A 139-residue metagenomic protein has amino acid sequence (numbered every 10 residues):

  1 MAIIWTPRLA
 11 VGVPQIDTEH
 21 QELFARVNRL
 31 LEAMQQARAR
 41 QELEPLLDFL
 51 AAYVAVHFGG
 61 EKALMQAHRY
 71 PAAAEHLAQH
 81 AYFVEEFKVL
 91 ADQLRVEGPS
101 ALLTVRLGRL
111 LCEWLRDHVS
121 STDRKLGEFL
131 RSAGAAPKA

Functional and structural regions predicted by a protein language model:
M1-A139: Small-residue-biased structural context
